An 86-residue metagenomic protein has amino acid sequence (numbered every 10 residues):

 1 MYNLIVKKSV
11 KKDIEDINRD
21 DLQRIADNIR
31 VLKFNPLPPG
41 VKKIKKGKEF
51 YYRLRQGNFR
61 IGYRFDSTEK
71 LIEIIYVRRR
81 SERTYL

Functional and structural regions predicted by a protein language model:
M1-I5, S9-K12, D16, D20-Q23 (+2 more regions): Enriched for short, Lys/Arg-rich terminal
D13, N28, G40-K43, E73: Residue-level recognition of specific faces of alpha-helices
D21-K33: Compact soluble domain cores
R30-R53: A short, surface-exposed loop/turn module that caps and links secondary-structure elements
